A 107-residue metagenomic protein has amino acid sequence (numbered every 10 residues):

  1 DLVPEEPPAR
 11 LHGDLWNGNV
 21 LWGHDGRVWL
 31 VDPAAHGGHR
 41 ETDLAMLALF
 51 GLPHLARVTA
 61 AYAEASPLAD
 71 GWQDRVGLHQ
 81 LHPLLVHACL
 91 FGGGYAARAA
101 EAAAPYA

Functional and structural regions predicted by a protein language model:
D1-L2: Hydrophobic, aromatic-enriched interface-forming segments
E5-R10, N17, L21-D74, G93: Active-site Asp-x-Gly
G13-L15, L81: Short, well-ordered beta-to-alpha junction loops that form the rim of enzyme active sites and present histidine/acidic
L47-A48, L84, A88: Generic structural signal for hydrophobic core residues of well-folded globular domains
G77-L85: Hydrophobic alpha-helical segments that form the core of small-molecule binding pockets and/or dimer interfaces
H87-A107: ATP/Mg2+ or Mg2+-diphosphate-binding catalytic cores that bind nucleotide phosphates or diphosphates via glycine-rich
